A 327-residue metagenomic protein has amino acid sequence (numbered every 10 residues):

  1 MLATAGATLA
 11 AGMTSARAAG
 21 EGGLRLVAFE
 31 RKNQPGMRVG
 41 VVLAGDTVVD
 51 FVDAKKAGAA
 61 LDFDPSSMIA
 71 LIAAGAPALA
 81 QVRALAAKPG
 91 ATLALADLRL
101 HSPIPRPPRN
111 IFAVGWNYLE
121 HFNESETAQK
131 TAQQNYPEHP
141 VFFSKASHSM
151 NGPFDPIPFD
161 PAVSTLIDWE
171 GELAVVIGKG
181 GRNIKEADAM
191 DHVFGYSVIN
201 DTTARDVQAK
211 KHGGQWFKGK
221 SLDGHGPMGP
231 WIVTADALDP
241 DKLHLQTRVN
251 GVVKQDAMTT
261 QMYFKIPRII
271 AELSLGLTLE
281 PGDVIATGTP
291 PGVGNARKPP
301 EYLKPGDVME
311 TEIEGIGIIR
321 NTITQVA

Functional and structural regions predicted by a protein language model:
M1-A18: N-terminal export signals
A18-Y136, P140, E310: N-terminal non-catalytic cap/leader segment that marks the start of a structured domain
V27, H101-P103, K130-Q133, P158-I167 (+3 more regions): A generic local secondary-structure boundary/capping motif
N33, V42-T47, I177-K179, N250-G251 (+1 more regions): Short acidic-glycine loop/turn motifs at beta-strand connectors
H121, T203-A327: Catalytic-pocket segment enriched in acidic/His residues
P137-F154: A gly/proline- and charged-residue-enriched helix-loop-helix capping module
I177, K185-I199: RNA pseudouridine synthases
